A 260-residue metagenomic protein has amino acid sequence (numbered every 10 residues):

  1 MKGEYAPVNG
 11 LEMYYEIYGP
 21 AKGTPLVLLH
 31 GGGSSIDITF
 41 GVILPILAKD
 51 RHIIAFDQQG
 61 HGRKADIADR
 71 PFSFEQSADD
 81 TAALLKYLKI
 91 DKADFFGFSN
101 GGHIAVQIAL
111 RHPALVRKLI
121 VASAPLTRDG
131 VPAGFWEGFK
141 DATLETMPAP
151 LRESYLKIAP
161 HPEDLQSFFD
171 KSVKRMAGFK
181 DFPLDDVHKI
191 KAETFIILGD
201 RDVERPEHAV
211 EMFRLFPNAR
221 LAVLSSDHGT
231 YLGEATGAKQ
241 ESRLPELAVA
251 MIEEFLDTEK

Functional and structural regions predicted by a protein language model:
M1-E12: N-terminal cap/lid segment of alpha/beta-hydrolase-fold proteins
L11-R63: Conserved HGGG/HGGXW glycine-rich cap/lid loop of the alpha/beta-hydrolase fold
G41, A48, A55-F96, A238-E246: Active-site loop/oxyanion-hole signature of alpha/beta-hydrolase fold enzymes
H103-R111, R117-L151: Flexible "cap/lid" loop of the alpha/beta hydrolase fold
D170-D186, D200: Active-site nucleophile elbow and catalytic-triad environment of alpha/beta-hydrolase enzymes
I190, I196-L198: Short beta-strand/loop motif that positions the catalytic acidic residue of the alpha/beta-hydrolase fold
V203-H208: Conserved alpha/beta-hydrolase "acid-adjacent" motif
S225-K260: Catalytic active-site module of serine/aspartate enzymes centered on a nucleophile-bearing elbow/loop
